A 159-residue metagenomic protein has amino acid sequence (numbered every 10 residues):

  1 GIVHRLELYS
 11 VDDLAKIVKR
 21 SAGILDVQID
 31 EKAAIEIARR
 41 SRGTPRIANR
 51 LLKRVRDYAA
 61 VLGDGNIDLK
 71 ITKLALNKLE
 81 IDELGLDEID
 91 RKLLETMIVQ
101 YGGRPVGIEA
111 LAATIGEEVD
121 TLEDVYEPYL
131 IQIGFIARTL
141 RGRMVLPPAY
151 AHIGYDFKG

Functional and structural regions predicted by a protein language model:
I2-A15: Conserved AAA+ ATPase "SRH/arginine-finger" region at the nucleotide-binding site
L14-I17, Q28-S41, L69-A75, A110: Short conserved motifs of the RecA-like P-loop NTPase core
V18, I37, A48, L93 (+1 more regions): Conserved RecA-like P-loop NTPase ATPase core
D30-K32, S41-R56, G65-D68, L86-D90 (+2 more regions): The conserved phosphate-sensing helix
A34, L52, D57-E80, D90 (+1 more regions): Conserved C-terminal helix/linker of AAA+ ATPases
R40, D64, E83-L86, Q100 (+2 more regions): Replace "in large, NTP-powered and nucleic-acid-processing enzymes" with "in large, NTP-powered factors and other
T72, L76-P105: Winged-helix-like regulatory helical subdomains adjacent to P-loop NTPase cores
M97-G159: Terminal-proximal interaction/regulatory segments of ATP-powered molecular machines
